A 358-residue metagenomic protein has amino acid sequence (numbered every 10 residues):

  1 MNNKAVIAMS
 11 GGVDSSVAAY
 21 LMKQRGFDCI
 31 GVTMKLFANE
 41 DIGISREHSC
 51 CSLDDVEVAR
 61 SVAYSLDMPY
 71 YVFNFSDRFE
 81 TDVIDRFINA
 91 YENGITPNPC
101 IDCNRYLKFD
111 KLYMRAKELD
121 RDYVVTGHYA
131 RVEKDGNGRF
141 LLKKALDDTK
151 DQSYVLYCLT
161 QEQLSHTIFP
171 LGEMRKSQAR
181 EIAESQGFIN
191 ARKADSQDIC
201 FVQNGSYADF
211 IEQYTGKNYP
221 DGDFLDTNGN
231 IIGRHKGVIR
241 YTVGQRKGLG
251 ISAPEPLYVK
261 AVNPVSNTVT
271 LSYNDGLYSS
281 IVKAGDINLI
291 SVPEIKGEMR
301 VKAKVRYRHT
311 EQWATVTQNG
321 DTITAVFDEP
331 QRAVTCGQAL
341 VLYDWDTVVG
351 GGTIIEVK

Functional and structural regions predicted by a protein language model:
M1-Y157, I168, S177-Q178, E184: ATP-dependent adenylation/nucleotidyltransferase module used to activate substrates
G127-E133, R139-K358: AMP-forming adenylation/ATP pyrophosphatase catalytic core
